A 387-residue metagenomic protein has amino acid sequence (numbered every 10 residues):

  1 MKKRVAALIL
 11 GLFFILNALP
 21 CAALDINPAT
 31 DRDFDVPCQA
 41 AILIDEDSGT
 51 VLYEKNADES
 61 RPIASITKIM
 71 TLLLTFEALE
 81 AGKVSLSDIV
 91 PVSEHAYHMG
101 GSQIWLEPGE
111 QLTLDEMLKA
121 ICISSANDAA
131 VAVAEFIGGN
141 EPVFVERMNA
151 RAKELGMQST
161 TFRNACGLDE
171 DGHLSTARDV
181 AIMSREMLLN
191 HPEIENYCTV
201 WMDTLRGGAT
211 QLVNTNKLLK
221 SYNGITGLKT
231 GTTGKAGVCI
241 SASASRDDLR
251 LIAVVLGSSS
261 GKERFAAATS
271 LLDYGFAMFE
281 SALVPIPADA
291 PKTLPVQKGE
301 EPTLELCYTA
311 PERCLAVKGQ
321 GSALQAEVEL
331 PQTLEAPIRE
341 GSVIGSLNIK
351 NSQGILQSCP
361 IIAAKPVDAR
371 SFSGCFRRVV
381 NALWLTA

Functional and structural regions predicted by a protein language model:
R4-A23: Sec-dependent N-terminal signal peptides of Gram-positive bacterial secreted proteins and lipoproteins
L12, A150, A242: Surface-exposed charge patches
L16, A81, L283-I286: Residues in and immediately flanking transmembrane alpha helices
C21-H191: Active-site-adjacent loops and short helices of periplasmic peptidoglycan-processing enzymes
M157-T161, D169-L174, R178-A387: Domain-terminus/edge residues, biased toward the C-terminal soluble/receptor-binding domains of extracytoplasmic
